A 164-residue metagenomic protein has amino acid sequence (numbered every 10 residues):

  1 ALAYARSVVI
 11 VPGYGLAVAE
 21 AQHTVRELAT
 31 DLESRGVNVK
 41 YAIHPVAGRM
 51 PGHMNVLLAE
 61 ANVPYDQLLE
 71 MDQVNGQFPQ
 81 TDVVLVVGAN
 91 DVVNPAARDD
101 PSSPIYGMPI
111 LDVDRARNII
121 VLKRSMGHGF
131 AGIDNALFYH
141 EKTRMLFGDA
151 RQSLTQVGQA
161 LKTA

Functional and structural regions predicted by a protein language model:
A1-A164: Structured cytosolic domains appended to multi-pass membrane proteins
